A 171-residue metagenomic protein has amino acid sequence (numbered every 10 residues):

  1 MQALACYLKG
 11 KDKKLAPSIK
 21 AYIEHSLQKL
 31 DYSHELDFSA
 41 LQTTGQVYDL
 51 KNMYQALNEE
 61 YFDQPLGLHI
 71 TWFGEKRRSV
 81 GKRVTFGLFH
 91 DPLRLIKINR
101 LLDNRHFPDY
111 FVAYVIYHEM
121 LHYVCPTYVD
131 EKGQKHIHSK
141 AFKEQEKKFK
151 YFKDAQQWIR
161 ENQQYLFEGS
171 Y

Functional and structural regions predicted by a protein language model:
M1-A113, Y123-Y171: Active-site-proximal or metal-binding-adjacent scaffold patches in catalytic folds
